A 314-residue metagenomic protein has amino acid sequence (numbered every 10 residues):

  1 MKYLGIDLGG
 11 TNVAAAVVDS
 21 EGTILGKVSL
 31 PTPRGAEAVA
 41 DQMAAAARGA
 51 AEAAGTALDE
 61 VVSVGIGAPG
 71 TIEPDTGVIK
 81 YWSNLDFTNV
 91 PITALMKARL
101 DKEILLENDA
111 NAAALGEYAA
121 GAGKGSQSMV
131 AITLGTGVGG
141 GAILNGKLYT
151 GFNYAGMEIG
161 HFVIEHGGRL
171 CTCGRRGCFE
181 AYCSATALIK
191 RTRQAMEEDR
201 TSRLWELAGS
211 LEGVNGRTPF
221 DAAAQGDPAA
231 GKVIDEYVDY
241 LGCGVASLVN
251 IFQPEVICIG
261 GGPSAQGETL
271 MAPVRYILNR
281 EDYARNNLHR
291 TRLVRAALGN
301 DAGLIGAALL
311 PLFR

Functional and structural regions predicted by a protein language model:
M1-S63, E73-T76, A94-I104, A119-S126 (+1 more regions): ATP-binding/phosphotransfer module of carbohydrate and carboxylate kinases, centering on a glycine-rich
D7, G65-P69, A131-G137, G141-I143: Short beta-strand segments
P31-R34, F87, A155-E158: A short acidic/small-residue loop/turn micro-motif
G77-T88: A charged helix-plus-loop insertion that forms the helical arch/lid used to bind and gate nucleic-acid substrates
L106-N108: Short loop/edge segments at beta-strand edges and connector loops that shape dinucleotide/nucleotide cofactor-binding
A113-A119, G140-A142, F162: Adenylate-forming
